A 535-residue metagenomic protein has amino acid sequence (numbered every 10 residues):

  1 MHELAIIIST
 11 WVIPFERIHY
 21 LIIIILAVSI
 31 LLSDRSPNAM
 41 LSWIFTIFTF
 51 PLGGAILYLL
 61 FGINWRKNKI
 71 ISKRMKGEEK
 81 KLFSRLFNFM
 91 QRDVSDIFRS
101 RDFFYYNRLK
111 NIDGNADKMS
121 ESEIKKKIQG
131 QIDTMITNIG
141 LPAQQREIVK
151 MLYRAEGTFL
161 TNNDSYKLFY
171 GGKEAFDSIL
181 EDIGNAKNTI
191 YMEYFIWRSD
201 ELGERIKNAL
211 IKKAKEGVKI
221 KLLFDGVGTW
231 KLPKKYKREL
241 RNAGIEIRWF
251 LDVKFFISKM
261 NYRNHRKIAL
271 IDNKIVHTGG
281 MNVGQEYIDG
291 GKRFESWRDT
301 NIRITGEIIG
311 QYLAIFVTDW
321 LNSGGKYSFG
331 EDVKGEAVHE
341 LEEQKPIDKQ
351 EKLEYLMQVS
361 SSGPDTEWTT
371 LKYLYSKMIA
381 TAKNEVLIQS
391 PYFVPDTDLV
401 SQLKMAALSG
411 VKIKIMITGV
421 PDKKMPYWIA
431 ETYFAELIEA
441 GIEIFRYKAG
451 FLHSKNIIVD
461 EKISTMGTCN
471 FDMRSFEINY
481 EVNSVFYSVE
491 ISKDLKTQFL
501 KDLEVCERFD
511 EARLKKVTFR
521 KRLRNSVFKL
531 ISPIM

Functional and structural regions predicted by a protein language model:
M1-K372, K377, T381, P421 (+5 more regions): N-terminal localization/anchoring segments of enzymes in phospholipid and broader phosphate metabolism
F50-G53, S390, V394: Hydrophobic alpha-helix-in-membranes signature
L374-M378, S401-K404, L408-S409, I429: Exposed, interaction-prone extracellular/peripheral surfaces
Y392-I413, T418, K423: Helical hairpin unit composed of two closely spaced alpha helices linked by a short loop
V411-I415, G419-F471: C-terminal structural cap/anchor segments
